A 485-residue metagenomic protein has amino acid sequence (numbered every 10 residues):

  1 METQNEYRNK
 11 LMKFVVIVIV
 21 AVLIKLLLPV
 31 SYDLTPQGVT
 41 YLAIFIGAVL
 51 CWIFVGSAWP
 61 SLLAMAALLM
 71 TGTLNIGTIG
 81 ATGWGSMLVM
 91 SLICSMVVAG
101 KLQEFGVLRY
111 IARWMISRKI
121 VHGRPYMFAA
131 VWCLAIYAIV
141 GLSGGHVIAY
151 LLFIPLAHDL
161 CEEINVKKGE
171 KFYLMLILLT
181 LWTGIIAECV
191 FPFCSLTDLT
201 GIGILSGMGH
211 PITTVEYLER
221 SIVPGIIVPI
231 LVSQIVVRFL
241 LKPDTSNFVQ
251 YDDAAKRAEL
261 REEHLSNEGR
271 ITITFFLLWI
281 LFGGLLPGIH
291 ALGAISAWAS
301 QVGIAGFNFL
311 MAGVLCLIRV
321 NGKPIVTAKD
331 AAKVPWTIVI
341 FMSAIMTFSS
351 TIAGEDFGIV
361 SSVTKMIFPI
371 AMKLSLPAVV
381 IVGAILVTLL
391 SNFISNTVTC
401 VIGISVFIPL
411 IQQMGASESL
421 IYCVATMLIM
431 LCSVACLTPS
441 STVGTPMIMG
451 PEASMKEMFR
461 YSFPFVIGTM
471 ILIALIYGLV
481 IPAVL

Functional and structural regions predicted by a protein language model:
M1-S91, E219-S362, P464-M470, A474-L485: Hydrophobic transmembrane alpha-helices of multi-pass small-molecule transporters
I19-V22, A43-V49, W132-A138, T180-T183 (+2 more regions): Hydrophobic, membrane-inserted alpha-helices
S61-A66, M70-E170, A332-M414: Membrane-embedded alpha-helical segments and adjacent helix-loop junctions characteristic of multi-pass solute
M70-L74, E104-L108, S117-H122, D159-L174 (+4 more regions): Juxtamembrane helix-boundary/capping and inter-helix hinge elements in multi-pass membrane proteins
Y137-I154, K171-T214, P229-L240, V387-I402 (+2 more regions): Alpha-helical transmembrane segments and, especially, the helix-loop junctions at the ends of these helices
V166, L218-G225, S343-F348, I352 (+2 more regions): C-terminal transmembrane helix pair
M208-S221, A294-A299, P369-K373: Membrane-interface segments at the starts/ends of alpha-helical transmembrane spans
